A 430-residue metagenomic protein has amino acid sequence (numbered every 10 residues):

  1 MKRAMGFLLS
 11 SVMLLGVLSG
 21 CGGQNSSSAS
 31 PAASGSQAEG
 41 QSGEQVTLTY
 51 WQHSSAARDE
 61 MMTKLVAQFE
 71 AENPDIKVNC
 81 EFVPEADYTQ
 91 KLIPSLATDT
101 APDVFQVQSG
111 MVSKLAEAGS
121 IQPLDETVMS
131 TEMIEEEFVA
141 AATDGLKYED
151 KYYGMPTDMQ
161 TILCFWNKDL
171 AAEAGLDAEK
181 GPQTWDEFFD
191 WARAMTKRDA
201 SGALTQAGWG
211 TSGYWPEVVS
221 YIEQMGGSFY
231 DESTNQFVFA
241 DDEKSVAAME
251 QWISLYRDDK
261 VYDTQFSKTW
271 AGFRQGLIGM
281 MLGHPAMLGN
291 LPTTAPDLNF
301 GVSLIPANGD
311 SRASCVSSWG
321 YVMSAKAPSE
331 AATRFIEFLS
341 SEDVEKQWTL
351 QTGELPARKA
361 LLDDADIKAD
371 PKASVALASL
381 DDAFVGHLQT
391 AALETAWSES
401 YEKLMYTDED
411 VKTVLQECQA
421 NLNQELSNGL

Functional and structural regions predicted by a protein language model:
G40, Q108-L163, F189, I222 (+3 more regions): Hinge/lid segment of periplasmic solute-binding proteins
A67, A71-E72, K77, A172-A174 (+8 more regions): Extracytoplasmic/periplasmic substrate-recognition and gating elements
Q68-F138, K147, E173-G175, Q183 (+3 more regions): Extracytoplasmic "Venus flytrap"/periplasmic binding protein-like
V112-S120, A141-K180, G210-T234, C315-M323 (+2 more regions): Periplasmic solute-binding protein
Q122-F138, K180-Q183, D199-G208, G227-A247 (+3 more regions): Short, solvent-exposed loop/beta-turn-alpha elements that line the ligand-binding surface or hinge of extracytoplasmic
G145, S303, T349-K403, N428: Long, aromatic- and glycine/proline-rich binding clefts that accommodate carbohydrate-like moieties
A172, A178, S254, S379-L430: Conserved C-terminal helix/tail region of periplasmic/extracytoplasmic solute-binding proteins
F189-T196, T234-D263: Glycine-centered hinge/linker elements that transmit conformational signals in sensory and ligand-binding systems
